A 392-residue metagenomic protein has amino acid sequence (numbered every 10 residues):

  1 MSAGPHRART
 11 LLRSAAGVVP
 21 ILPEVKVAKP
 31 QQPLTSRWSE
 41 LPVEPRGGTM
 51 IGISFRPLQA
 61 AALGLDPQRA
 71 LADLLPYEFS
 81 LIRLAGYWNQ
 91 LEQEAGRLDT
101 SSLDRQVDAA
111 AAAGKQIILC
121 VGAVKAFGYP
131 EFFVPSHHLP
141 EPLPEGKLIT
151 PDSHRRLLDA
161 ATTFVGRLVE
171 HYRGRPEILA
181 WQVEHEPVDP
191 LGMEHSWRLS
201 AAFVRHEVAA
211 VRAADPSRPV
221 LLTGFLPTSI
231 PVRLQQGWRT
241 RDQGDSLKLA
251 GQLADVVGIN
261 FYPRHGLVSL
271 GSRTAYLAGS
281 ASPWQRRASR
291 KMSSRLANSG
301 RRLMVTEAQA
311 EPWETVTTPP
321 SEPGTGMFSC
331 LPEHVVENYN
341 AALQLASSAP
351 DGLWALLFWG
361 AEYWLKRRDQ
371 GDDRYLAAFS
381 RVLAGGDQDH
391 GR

Functional and structural regions predicted by a protein language model:
P5-L81, Q116, A209-R212: N-terminal carbohydrate-binding accessory modules
T49-F55, I82-L84, I117-V121, L179-V183 (+4 more regions): Hydrophobic faces of well-ordered beta-strands that scaffold small-molecule active sites in alpha/beta enzyme cores
A60-P76, A161-V169, L234-A250, P332-Q344: Short, acidic/polar
Q68-P76, L81-P140, H195-L222, R273-P283: Aromatic-lined substrate-binding rim segments of carbohydrate-active enzymes
G96-S101, A126-I149, R198, Q235-W238 (+3 more regions): Aromatic- and acidic-residue-enriched segments that line the glycan-binding/catalytic groove of carbohydrate-active
P151-L157, A161-S196, W354-F358: Active-site groove signature of glycoside hydrolases
A201-A202, H206-V208, D215-G224, T228-T318: Glycoside hydrolase catalytic-domain groove-lining segments
R302-R392: Substrate-binding cleft of secreted/luminal carbohydrate-active enzymes
